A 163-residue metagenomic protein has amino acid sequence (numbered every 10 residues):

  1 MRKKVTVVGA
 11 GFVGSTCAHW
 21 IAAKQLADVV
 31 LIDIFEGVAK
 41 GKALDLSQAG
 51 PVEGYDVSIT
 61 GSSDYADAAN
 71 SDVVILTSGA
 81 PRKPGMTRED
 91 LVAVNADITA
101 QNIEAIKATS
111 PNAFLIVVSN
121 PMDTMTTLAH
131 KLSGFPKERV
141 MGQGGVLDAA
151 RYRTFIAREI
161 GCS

Functional and structural regions predicted by a protein language model:
R2-V5: Extreme N-terminal starter segment of soluble prokaryotic enzymes
A10-G11: Glycine-rich Rossmann-fold phosphate-binding loop(s) that bind the pyrophosphate of adenine dinucleotide cofactors
G14-S15: N-terminal Rossmann-fold NAD(P) dinucleotide-binding loop
A23-D28, G134-P136: Conserved S-adenosyl-L-methionine
I32-S71: Conserved N-terminal Rossmann-fold NAD(P) cofactor-binding segment
S78, F114-S163: Rossmann-fold dinucleotide-binding core
G85-P136: Rossmann-fold NAD(P)-binding glycine/threonine-rich loop
